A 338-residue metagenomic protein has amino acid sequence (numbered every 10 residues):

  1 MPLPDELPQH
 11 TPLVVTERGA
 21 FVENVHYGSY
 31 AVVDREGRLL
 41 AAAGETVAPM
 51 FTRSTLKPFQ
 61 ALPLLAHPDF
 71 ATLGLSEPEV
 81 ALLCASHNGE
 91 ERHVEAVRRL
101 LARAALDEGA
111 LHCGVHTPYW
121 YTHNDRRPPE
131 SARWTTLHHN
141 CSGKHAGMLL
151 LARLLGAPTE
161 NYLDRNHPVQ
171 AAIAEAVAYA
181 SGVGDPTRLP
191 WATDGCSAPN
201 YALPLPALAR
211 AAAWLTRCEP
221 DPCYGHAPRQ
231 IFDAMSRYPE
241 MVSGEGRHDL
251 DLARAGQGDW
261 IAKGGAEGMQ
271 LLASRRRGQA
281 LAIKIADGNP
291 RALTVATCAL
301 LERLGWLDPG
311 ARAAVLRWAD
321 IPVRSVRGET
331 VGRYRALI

Functional and structural regions predicted by a protein language model:
M1-L7, S76-R188: Active-site-adjacent helix/loop patches that line small-molecule binding or acyl-intermediate pockets
M1-V47: Beta-lactamase-like hydrolase cores
A20-V22, H138, D259-K263: Short Gly/Pro-enriched turn/cap motifs at secondary-structure boundaries
V25-Y30, A146, A174, E267-Q270: Short glycine-rich loop/turn motifs
A43-F51, L83-H87, S131-H139, A192-P199 (+1 more regions): A short glycine/serine-rich beta->alpha loop
T52-F70: Active-site SXXK
L65-L73, A105-G109, L155-N161, P168-L189 (+3 more regions): Bacterial peptidoglycan biogenesis and beta-lactam-recognition machinery
A213-I338: Structured C-terminal helix/loop/strand segments within mature extracytoplasmic catalytic/sensor domains
